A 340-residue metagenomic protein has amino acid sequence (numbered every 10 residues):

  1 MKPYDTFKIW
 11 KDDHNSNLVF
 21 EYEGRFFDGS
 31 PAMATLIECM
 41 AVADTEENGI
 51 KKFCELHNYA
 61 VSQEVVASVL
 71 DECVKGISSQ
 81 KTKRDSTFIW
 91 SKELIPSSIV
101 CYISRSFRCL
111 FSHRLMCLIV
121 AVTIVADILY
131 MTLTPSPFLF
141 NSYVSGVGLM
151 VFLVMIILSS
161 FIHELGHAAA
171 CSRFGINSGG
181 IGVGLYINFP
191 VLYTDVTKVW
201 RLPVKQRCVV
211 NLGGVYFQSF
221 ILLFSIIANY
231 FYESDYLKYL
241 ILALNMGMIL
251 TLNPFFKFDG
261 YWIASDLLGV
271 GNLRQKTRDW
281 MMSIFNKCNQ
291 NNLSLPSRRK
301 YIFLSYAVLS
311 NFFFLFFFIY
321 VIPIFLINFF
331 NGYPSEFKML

Functional and structural regions predicted by a protein language model:
M1-P3, L295, F337-L340: Short, Lys/Arg-enriched, disordered terminal segments
M1-Y22: Long, low-complexity, charged/polar intrinsically disordered regions in eukaryotic proteins
Y22-L110: Long, charge-rich, low-complexity alpha-helical segments
S86-G184, F224-I226, Y230: Core alpha-helical transmembrane segments of integral membrane proteins
S112-V122, V209-Q218, F303-F314: Select subsegments of transmembrane alpha-helices in polytopic membrane proteins, especially boundary-proximal
V120-S142, I221-Y239, F314-M339: Juxtamembrane "helix exit" motif at the C-terminal ends of alpha-helical transmembrane segments in multi-pass membrane
G146-L295: Membrane-embedded catalytic scaffold of the fatty acid hydroxylase/desaturase
M282-L326: Primarily interfacial, aromatic-capped hydrophobic alpha-helices that serve as membrane anchors
